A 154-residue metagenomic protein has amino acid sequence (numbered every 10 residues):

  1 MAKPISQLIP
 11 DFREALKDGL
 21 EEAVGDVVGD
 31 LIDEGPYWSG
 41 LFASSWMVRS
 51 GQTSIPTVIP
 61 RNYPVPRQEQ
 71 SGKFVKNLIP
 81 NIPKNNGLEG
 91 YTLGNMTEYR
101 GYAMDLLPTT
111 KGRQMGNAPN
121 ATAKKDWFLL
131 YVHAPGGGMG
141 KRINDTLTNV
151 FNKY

Functional and structural regions predicted by a protein language model:
M1-Y154: Short, Lys/Arg-rich flexible segments
